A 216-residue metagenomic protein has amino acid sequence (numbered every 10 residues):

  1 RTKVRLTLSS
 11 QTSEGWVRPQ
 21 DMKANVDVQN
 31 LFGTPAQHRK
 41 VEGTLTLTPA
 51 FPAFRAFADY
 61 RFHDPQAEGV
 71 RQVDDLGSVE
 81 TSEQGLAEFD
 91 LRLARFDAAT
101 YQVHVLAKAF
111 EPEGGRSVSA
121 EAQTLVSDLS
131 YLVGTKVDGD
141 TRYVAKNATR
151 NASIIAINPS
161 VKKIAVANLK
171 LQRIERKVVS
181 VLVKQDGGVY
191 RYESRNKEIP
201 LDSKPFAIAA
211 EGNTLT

Functional and structural regions predicted by a protein language model:
R1-T216: A structural signal for beta-strand and strand-to-loop patches characteristic of beta-rich domains
